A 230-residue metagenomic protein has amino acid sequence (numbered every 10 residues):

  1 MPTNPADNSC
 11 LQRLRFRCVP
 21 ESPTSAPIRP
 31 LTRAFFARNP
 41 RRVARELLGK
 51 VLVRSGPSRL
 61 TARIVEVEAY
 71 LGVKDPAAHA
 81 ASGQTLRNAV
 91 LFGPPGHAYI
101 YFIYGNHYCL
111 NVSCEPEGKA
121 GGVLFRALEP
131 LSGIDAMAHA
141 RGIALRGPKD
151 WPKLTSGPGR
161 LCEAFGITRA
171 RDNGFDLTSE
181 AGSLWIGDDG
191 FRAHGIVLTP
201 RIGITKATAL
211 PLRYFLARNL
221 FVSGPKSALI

Functional and structural regions predicted by a protein language model:
M1-C18: Short, low-complexity, charge-dense intrinsically disordered segments
L14-I230: Conserved, well-structured core segments that form or line functional sites
